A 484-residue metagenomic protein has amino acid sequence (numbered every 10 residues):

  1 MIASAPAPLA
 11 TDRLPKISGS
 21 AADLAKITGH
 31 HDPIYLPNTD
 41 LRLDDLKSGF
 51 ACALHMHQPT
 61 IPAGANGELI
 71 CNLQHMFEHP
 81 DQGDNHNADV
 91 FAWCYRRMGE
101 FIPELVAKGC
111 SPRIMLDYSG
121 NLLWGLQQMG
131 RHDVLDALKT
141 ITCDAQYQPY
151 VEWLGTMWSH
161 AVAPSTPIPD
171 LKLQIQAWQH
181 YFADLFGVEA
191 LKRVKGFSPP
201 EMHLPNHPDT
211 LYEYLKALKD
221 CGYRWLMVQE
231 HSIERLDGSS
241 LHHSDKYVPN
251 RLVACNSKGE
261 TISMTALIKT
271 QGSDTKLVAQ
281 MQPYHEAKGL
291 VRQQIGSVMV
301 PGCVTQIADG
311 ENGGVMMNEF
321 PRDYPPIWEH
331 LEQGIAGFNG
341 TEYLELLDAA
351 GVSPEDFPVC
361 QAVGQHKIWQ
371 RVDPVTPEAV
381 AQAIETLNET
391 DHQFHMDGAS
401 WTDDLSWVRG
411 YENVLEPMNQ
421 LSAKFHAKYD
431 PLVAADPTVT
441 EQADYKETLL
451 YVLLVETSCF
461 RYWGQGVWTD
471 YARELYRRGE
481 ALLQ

Functional and structural regions predicted by a protein language model:
I2-W93, N121, S244-D274, Q282-H285 (+1 more regions): Active-site and substrate-binding clefts of carbohydrate-active enzymes
K47-L54, P59-P167, L191-P199, R224-Q229: Short, well-structured secondary-structure segments
P62, W93, E100-F101, L105-C110 (+4 more regions): Extended, H/D-rich, highly charged conserved domains that either
D84-I102, G130-I141, L171-Q176, D209-L215 (+2 more regions): Well-ordered, non-membrane alpha-helical segments in soluble/globular domains
V134-E152, Q176-H180, Y214-E234, H243-G259 (+1 more regions): Acidic, His- and aromatic-enriched active-site or binding-groove loops in soluble protein domains that engage sugars
W153-G155, A163-Q176, H180, M202-D209: Active-site periphery "cap/insert" segments of enzyme catalytic domains
L171-E201, S257, R292-Q306: CE4/NodB-like, metal-dependent polysaccharide N-deacetylase domain that modifies extracellular/periplasmic N-acetylated
W178, G187-H242, N312-I335: Catalytic domains of cell-wall/extracellular-matrix polysaccharide-remodeling enzymes, centered on de-N-acetylation
